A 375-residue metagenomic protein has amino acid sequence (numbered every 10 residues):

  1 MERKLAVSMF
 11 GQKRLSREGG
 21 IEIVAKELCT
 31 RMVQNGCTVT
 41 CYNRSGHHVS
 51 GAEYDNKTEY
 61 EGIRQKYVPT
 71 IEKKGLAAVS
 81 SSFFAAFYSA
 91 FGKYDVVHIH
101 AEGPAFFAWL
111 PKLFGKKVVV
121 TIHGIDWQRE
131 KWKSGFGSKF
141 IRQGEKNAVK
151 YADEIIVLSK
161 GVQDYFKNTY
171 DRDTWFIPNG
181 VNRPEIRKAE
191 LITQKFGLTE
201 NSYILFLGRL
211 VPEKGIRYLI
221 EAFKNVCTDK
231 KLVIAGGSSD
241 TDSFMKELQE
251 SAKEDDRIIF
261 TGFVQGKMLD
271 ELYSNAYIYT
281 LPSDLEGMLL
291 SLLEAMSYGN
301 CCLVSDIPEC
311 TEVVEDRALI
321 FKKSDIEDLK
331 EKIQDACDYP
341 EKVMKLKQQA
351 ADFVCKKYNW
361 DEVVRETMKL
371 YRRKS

Functional and structural regions predicted by a protein language model:
I23, E27, S202, F206 (+2 more regions): A conserved mid-protein helix/loop that constitutes part of the nucleotide-sugar donor-binding site
S45-H47, V181, L207, K231-K246 (+1 more regions): Glycosyltransferase donor-sugar binding loop
F87-A90, L113, G137-I155: Membrane-proximal helix-turn-helix segments that form the acceptor-binding/catalytic region of lipid-linked
M245-K267: Nucleotide-activated donor-binding/catalytic signature segment of Leloir-type glycosyltransferases, i.e., the conserved
F263-V264, E271-A276: Short alpha-helical donor nucleotide-sugar binding micro-motif in glycosyltransferases
D284: Aromatic "clamp/platform" in nucleotide-sugar-dependent glycosyltransferases that forms part of the donor/acceptor
C301-V304: Short hydrophobic beta-strand element within catalytic cores of glycosyltransferases and related nucleotide-activated
L319-E327, D335-E341: Conserved acidic donor-binding segment of nucleotide-sugar-dependent glycosyltransferases
